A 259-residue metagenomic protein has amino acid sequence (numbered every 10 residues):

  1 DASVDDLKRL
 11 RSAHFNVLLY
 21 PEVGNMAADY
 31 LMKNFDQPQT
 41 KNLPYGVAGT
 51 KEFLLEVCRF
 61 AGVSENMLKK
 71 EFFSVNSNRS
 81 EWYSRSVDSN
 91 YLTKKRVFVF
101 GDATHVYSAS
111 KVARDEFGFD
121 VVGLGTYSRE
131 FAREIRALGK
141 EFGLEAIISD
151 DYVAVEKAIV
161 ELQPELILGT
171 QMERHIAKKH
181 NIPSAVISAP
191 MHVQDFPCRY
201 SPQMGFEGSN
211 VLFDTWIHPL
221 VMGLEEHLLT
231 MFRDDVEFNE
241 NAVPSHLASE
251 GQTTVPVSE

Functional and structural regions predicted by a protein language model:
D1-E259: An N-terminal assembly and electron-transfer interface module characteristic of large anaerobic redox and radical
